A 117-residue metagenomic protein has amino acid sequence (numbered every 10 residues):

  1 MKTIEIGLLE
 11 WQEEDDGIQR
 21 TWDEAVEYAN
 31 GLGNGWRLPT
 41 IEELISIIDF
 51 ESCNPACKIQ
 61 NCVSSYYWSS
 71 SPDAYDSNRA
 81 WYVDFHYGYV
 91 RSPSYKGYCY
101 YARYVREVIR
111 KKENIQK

Functional and structural regions predicted by a protein language model:
M1-W36, R79-Y82, R103-V105, K112-K117: Extracellular adhesion/carbohydrate-recognition regions
E5, S46, N54, N61 (+2 more regions): Intrinsically disordered, low-complexity segments enriched in glycine/proline and serine/threonine
L8, S65, C99-Y101: Extracellular structured ligand-interaction cores
E14, S70-S71, H86, V105-E107: Structured loops at beta-to-helix junctions and adjacent beta-edge loops in soluble globular domains
W22-G35, I41-P93: An exposed tryptophan-centered "aromatic clamp" motif
